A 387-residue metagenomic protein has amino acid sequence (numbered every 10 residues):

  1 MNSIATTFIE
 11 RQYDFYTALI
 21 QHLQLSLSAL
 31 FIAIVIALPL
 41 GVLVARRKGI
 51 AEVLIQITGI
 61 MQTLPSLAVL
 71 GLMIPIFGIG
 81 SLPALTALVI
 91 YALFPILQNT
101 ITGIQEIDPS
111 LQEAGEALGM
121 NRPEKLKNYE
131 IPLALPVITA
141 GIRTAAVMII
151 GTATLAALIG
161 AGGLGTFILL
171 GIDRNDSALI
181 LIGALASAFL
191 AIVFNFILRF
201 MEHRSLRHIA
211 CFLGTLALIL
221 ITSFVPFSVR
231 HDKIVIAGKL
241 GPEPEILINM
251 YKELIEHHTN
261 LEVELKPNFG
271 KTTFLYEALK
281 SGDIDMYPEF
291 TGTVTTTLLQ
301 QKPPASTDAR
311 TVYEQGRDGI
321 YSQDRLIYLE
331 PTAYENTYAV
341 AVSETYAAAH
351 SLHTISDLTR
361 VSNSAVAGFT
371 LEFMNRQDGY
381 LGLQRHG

Functional and structural regions predicted by a protein language model:
M1-S28: Periplasmic/extracellular loop-to-transmembrane helix junction in inner-membrane transport proteins
L40-L72, L88, Q98-T102: Cytoplasmic-entry segments and transmembrane alpha-helices of multi-pass inner-membrane transporters
I90, P123-L155: Transmembrane alpha-helices
I104-S110, A114-A134: Short helix-to-coil transition segments within interhelical loops that connect adjacent transmembrane helices
L164-F200: Hydrophobic alpha-helical transmembrane segments of polytopic membrane proteins
H208-D232: Internal/C-terminal transmembrane anchor helices
Y251-H258, I355-G387: Ligand-binding cleft/hinge of the Venus flytrap
R310-A367: A conserved helix-loop-strand patch within extracytoplasmic ligand-binding domains of the periplasmic binding
